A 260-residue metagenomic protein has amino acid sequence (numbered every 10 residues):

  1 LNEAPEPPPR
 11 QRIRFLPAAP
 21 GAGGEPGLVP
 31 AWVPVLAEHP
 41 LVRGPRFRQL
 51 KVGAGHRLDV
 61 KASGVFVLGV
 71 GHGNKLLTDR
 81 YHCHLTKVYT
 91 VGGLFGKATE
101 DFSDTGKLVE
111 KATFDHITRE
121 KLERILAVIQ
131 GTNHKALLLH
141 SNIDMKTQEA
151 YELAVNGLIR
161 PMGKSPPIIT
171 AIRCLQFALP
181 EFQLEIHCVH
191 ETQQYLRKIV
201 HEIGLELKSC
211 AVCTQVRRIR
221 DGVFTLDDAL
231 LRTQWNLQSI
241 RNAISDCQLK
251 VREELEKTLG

Functional and structural regions predicted by a protein language model:
L1-G260: Catalytic/RNA-binding core of pseudouridine synthases
